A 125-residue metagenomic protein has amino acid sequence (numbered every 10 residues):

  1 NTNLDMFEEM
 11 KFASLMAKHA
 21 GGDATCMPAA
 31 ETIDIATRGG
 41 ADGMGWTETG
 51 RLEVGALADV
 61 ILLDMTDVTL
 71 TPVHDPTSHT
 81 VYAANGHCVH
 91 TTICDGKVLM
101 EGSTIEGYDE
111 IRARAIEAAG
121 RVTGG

Functional and structural regions predicted by a protein language model:
N1-A20, C26-I35: Active-site loop ensemble at the mouth of alpha/beta enzyme cores that anchors a bound cofactor
E8-K11, D34-G125: Active-site microenvironment of metallo-dependent hydrolases
